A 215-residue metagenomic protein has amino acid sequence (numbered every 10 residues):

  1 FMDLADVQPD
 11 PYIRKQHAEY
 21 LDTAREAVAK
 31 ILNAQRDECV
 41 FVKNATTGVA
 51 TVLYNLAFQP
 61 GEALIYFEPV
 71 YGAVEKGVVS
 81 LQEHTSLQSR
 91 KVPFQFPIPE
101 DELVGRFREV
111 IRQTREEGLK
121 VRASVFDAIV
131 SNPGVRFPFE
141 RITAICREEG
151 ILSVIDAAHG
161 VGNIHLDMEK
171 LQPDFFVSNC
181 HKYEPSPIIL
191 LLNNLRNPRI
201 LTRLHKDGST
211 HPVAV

Functional and structural regions predicted by a protein language model:
F1-V215: Pyridoxal 5′-phosphate
